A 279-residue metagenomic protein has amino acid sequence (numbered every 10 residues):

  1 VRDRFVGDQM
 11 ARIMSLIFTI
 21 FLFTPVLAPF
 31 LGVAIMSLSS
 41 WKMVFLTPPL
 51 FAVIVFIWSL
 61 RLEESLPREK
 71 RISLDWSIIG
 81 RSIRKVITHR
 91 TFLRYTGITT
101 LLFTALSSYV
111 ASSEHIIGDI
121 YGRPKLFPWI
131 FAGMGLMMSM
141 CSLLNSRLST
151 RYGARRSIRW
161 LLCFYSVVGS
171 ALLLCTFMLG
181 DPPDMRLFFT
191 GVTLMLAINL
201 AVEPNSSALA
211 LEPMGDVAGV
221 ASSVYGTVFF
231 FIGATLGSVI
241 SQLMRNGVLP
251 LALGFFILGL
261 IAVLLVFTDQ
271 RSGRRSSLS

Functional and structural regions predicted by a protein language model:
V1-F21: Cytoplasmic helix-loop-helix junction between adjacent transmembrane helices in 12-TM secondary transporters
L31-S39, I117-G118, L148-S149, V239-V248: Interfacial helix-cap and linker-helix signal at transmembrane-aqueous boundaries of multi-pass secondary transporters
P49-R68, V266: C-terminal membrane-cytosol helix-exit motif in multi-pass small-molecule transporters
E64-Y95: Juxtamembrane intracellular "pre-TM" segments in multi-pass secondary transporters
T88-L106, T193-A197: Pair of pore-lining "gating" transmembrane helices in MFS-fold secondary transporters
C141-R156: Helix-to-loop junctions at the C-terminal end of transmembrane segments in multipass secondary transporters
R156-N205: C-terminal transmembrane helical hairpin of 12-TM major facilitator-type secondary transporters
S207-G247, G254-F255: A late C-terminal transmembrane helix in Major Facilitator Superfamily
